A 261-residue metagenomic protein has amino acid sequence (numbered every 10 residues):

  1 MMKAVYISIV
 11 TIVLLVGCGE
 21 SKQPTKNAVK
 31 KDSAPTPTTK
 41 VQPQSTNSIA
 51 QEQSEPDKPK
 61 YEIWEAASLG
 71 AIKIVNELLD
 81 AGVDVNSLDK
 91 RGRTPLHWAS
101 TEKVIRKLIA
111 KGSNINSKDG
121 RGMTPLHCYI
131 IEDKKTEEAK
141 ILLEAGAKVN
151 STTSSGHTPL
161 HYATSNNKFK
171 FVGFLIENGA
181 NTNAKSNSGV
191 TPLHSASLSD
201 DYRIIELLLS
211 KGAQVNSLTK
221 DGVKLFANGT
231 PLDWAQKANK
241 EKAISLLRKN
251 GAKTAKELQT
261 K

Functional and structural regions predicted by a protein language model:
G19-S21: Bacterial signal peptide processing site
E65-A71, W98-K103, C128-K135, Y162-K168 (+3 more regions): Ankyrin repeat A-helix N-terminal signature
A71-L79, E102-A110, K134-E144, K168-I176 (+2 more regions): Ankyrin repeat structural motif
D89, D119, T153, S186 (+3 more regions): Ankyrin repeat boundary/linker residues
L218-K261: Leucine-rich solenoid repeat scaffolds
